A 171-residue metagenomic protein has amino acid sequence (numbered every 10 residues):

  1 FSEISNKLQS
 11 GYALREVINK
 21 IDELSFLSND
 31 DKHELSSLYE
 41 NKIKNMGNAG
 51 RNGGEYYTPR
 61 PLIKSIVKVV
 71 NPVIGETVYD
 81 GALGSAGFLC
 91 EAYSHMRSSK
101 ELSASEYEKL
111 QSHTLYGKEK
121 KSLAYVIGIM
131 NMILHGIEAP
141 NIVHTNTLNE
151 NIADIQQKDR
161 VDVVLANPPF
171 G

Functional and structural regions predicted by a protein language model:
F1-I74, V143-E150: Non-catalytic, mostly N-terminal accessory regions of nucleic-acid modification and defense proteins
G53-A166, G171: Conserved S-adenosyl-L-methionine
